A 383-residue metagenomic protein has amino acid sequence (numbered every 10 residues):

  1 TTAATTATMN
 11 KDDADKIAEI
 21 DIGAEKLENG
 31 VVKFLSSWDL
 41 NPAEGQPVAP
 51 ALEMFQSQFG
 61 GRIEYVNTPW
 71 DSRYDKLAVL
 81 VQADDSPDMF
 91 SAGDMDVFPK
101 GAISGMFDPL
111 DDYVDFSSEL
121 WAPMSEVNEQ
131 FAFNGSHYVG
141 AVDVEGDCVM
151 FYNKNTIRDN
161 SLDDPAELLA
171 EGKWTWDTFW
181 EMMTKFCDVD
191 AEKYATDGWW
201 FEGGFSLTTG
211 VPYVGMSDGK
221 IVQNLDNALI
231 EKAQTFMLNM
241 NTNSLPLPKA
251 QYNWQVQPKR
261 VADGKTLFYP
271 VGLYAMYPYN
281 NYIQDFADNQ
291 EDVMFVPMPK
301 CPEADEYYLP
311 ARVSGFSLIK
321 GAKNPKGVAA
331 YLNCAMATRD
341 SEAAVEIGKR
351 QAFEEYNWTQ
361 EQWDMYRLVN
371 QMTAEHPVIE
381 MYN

Functional and structural regions predicted by a protein language model:
T1-P99, R339-A343: Conserved N-terminal structural module of periplasmic/extracytoplasmic solute-binding proteins
T6-E28, G93-C148, D177, V296: Hinge/lid segment of periplasmic solute-binding proteins
T8, K33, A132-V144, C148 (+2 more regions): Extracytoplasmic/periplasmic solute-binding protein
E53-P123, S136, D159-S161, R260 (+2 more regions): Extracytoplasmic "Venus flytrap"/periplasmic binding protein-like
D111-P123, E167-E171, P212-K232, D285 (+1 more regions): Short, solvent-exposed loop/beta-turn-alpha elements that line the ligand-binding surface or hinge of extracytoplasmic
M182-M183, D218-Y252: Glycine-centered hinge/linker elements that transmit conformational signals in sensory and ligand-binding systems
Q284-Y356: Extracytoplasmic/periplasmic substrate-recognition and gating elements
P310, Q360-N383: C-terminal capping/gating helix-and-loop segments adjacent to ligand/active sites or protein-protein/ligand interfaces
